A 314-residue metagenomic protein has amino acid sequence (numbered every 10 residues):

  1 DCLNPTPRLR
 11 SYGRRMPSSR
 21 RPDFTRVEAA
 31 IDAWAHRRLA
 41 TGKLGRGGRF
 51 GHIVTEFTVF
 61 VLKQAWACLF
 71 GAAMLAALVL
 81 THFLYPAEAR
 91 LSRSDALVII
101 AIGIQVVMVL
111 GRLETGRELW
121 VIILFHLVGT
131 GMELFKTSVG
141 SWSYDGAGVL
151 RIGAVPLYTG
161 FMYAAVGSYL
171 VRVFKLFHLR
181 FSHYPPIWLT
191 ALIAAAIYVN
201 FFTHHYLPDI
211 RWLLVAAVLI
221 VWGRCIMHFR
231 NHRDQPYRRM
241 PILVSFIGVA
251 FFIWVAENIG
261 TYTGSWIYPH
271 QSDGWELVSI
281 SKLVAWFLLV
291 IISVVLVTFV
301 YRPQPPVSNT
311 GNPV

Functional and structural regions predicted by a protein language model:
G13-V314: Aromatic-rich, lipid-facing transmembrane alpha helices and their immediate juxtamembrane interface loops in integral
